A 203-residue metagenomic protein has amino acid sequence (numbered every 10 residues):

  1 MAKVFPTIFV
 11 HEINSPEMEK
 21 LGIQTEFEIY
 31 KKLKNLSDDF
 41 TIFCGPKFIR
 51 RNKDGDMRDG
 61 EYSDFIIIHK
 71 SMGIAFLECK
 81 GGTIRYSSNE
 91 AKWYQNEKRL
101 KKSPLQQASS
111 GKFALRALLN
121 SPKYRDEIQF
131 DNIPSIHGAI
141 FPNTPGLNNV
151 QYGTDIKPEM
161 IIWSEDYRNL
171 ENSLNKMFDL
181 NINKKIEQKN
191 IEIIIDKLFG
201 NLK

Functional and structural regions predicted by a protein language model:
M1-K203: Intrinsically disordered, low-complexity Ser/Thr/Pro/Gly-rich regulatory segments
